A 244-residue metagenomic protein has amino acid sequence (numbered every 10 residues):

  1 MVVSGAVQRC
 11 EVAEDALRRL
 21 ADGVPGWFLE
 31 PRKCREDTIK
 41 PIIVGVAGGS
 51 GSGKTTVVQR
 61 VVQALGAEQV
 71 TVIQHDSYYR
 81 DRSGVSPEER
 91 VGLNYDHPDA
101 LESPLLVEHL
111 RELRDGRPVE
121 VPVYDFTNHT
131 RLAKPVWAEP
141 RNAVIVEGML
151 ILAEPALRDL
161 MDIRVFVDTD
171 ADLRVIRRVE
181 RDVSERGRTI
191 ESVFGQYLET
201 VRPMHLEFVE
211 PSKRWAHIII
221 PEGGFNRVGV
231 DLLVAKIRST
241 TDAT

Functional and structural regions predicted by a protein language model:
L20-G23, W27-D37, E139-P140, E180-V183 (+1 more regions): NTP-dependent small-molecule kinase module
S50: The conserved Walker
K54: Conserved lysine of the Walker
E68-S83: Short beta-strand-centered segment that lines the nucleotide-binding/catalytic pocket of NTP-utilizing
G84-F126: Conserved nucleotide-sensing/catalytic segment adjacent to the nucleotide-binding pocket in NTP-handling enzymes
L132-R186: ATP-dependent NMP and nucleoside kinases share a basic, alpha-helical "lid"
